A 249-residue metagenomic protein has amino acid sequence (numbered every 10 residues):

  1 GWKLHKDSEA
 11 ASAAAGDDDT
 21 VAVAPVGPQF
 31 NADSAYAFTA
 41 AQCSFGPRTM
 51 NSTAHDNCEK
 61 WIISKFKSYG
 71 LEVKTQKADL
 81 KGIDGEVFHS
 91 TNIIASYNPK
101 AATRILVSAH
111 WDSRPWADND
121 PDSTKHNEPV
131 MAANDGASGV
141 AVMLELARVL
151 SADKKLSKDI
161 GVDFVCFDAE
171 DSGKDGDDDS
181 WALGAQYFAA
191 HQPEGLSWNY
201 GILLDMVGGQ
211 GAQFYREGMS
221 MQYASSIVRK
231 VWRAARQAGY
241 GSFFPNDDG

Functional and structural regions predicted by a protein language model:
L4-G27: Ser/Thr/Pro/Gly-rich low-complexity linker/stalk segments immediately outside membranes or between
D18-V23, Y36-R48, H126, G211-F214: Acidic/histidine-rich, surface-exposed loop or edge segments in extracytoplasmic proteins
S34-A41, N57, W61-S68, V73 (+5 more regions): Extracytoplasmic/secreted proteins, especially bacterial periplasmic and envelope-associated proteins
A37-K100: A non-catalytic alpha/beta surface segment that caps or lines the substrate-entry region of metallo-dependent hydrolase
T39, C43-M50, F66-G70, Y97 (+9 more regions): Sec/Tat-exported extracytoplasmic proteins
R48-M50, D79-G82, K100-A101, W111-P115 (+3 more regions): Solvent-exposed loop/turn segments at secondary-structure junctions within structured extracellular/periplasmic domains
K77, V87, Y200, V207-G249: Active-site-adjacent substrate-binding region of metalloamidase/peptidase-like peptide-processing proteins
N127-S226: Acidic/histidine-rich catalytic neighborhood of metal-dependent amide-processing enzymes
